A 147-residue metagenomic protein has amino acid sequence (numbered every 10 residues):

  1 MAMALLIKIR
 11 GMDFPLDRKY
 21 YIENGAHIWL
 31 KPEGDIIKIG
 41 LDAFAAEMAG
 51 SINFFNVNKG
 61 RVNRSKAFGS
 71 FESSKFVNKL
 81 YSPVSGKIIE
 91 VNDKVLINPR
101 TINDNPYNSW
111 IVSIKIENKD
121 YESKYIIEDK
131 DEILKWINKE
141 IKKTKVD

Functional and structural regions predicted by a protein language model:
M1-N58, R64, V77-N78, K87-D147: Non-catalytic terminal segments and appended small domains
F71, N78-L80: Short beta-strand His + acidic residue motifs that chelate non-heme Fe in jelly-roll/DSBH and cupin folds
P83-S85: Elongated periplasmic alpha-helical coiled-coil
